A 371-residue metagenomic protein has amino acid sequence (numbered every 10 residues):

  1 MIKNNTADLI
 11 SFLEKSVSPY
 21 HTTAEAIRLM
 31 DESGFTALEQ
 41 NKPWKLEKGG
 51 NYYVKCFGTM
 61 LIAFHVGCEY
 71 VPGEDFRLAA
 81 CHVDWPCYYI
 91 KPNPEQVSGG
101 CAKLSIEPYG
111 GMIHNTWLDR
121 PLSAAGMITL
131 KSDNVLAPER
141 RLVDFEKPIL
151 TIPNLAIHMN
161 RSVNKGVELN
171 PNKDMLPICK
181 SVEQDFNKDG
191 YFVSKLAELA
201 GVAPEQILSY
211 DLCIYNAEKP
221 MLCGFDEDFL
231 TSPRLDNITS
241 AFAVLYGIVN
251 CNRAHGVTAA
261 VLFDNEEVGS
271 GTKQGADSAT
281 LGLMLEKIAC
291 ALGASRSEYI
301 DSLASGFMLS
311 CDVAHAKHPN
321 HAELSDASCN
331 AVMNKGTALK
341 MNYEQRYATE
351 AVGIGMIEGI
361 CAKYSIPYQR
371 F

Functional and structural regions predicted by a protein language model:
M1-F371: N-terminal hydrophobic/helix-forming segments and targeting peptides
